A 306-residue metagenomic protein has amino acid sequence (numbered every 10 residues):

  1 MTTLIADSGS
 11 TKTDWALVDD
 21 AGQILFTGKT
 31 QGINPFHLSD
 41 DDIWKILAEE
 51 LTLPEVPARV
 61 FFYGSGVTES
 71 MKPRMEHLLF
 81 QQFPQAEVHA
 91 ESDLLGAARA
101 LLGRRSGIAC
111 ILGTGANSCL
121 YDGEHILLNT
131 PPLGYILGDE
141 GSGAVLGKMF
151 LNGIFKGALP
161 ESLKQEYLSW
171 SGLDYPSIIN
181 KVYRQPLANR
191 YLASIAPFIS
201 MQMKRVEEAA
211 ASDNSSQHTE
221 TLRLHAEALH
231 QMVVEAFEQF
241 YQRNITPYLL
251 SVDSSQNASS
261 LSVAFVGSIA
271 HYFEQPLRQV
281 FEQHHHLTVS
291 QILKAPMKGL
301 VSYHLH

Functional and structural regions predicted by a protein language model:
M1-A58, G103-I108, L151-H306: ATP-binding/phosphotransfer module of carbohydrate and carboxylate kinases, centering on a glycine-rich
N34-F36, T52-A90, L101-L102, Q185: Short beta-strand-loop/turn "lid" adjacent to the catalytic site in phosphate-handling enzymes
Y63-T68, L112-G115, L261-A270: Glycine-rich beta-strand-to-loop/alpha-helix junction loops that act as flexible
M71-K72, A97-A98, F273-E274: Short, well-ordered alpha-helical microsegments
F80-Q82, E87, I126-G134, F281-T288: Glycine/charged-rich beta-loop-alpha catalytic/anionic-binding loops adjacent to active sites
A86-C110, L249: Conserved phosphate-binding catalytic cores of ATP/NTP-utilizing and phosphoryl-transfer enzymes
L95-A98, N117-S118, P296-K298: Short gly/pro/ser/thr-enriched loop/turn and capping motifs at secondary-structure boundaries
R105-F155: Glycine-rich phosphate-binding loop of actin/hexokinase-like ATP-binding domains
